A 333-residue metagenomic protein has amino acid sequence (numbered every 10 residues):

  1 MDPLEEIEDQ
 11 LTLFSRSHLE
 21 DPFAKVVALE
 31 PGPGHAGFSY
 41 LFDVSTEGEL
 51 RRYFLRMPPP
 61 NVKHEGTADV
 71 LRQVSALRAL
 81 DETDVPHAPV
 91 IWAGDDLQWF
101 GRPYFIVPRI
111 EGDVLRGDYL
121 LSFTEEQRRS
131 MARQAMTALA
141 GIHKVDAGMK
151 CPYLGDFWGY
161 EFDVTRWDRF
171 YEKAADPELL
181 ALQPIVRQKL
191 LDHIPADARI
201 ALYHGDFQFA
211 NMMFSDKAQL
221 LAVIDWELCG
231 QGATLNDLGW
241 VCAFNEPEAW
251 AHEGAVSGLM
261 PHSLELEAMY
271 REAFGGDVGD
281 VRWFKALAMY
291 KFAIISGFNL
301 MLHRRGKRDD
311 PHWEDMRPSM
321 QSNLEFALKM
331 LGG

Functional and structural regions predicted by a protein language model:
M1-P22: Juxta-kinase regulatory segment immediately upstream of eukaryotic protein kinase catalytic domains
L29-K189, H193-R199, S215-A218: ATP-binding pocket architecture of kinase catalytic cores
L154-G155, D277-A288: All-alpha amphipathic helical-bundle segments outside canonical DNA-binding/catalytic cores that form hydrophobic
L202-H204, F209: Catalytic-loop of the protein kinase fold
I224-C229: Activation of the activation-loop gatekeeper triad in protein kinase-fold domains
N236-F274, A288-G306: Active-site activation/catalytic loop segments of kinase-like enzymes and analogous catalytic loops in related
G276, D280, I294-G333: Helical subdomain adjoining the active site within ATP-dependent kinase catalytic cores
